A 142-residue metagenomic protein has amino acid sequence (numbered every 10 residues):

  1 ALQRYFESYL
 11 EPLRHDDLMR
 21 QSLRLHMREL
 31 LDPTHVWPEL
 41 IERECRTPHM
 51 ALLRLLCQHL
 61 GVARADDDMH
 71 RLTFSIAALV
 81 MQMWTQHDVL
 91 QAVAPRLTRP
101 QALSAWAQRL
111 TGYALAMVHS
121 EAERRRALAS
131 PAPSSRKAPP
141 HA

Functional and structural regions predicted by a protein language model:
Q3-L18, R46-H70, A78-A142: C-terminal peripheral helix-coil segments that are non-catalytic and often amphipathic
D17-E39, H87-A92: Amphipathic alpha-helical segments used for helix-helix packing
M27, T34-C57: A contiguous binding-surface segment within folded domains or other stable secondary-structure elements
